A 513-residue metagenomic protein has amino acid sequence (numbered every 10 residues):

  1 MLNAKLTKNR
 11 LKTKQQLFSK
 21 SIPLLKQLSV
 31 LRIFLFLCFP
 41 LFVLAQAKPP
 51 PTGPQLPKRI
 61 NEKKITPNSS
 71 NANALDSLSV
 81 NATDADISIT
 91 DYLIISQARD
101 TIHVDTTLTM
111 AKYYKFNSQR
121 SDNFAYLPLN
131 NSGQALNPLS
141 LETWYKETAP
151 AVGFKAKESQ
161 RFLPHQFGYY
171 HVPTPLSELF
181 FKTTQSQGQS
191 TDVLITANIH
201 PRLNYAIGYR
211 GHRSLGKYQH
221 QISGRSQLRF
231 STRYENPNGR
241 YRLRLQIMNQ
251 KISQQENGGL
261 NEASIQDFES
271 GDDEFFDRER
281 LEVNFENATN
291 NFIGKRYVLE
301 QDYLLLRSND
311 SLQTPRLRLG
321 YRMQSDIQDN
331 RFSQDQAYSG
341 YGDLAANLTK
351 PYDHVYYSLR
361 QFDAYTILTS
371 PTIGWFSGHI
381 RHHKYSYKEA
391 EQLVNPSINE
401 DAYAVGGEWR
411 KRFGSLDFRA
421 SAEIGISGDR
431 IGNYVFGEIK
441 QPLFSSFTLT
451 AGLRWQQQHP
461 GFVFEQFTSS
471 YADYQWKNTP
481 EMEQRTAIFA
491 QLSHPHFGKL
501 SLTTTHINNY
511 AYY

Functional and structural regions predicted by a protein language model:
M1-G53, G374: Bacterial Sec-dependent N-terminal signal peptides
A45-K115: Sec-dependent signal peptide cleavage junction
K48, E147, V172-T174, N291-Q334 (+1 more regions): Exposed, low-structure sequence patches enriched in small/polar residues
S77, T90-I94, T101, K182 (+4 more regions): Outer-membrane beta-barrel proteins
Y114-P164, H171: Low-complexity, highly charged intrinsically disordered N-terminal segments that act as targeting/localization
P150-V152, L163-Y169, P173-I195, G216-K217: Short strand-turn segments of transmembrane beta-barrel domains in outer membranes, especially the first one or two
Q189-G211, H220-S253: Transmembrane beta-barrel wall of Gram-negative outer-membrane proteins
G239-E300, Q328-Y338, N347, V355 (+1 more regions): Flexible loop and strand-edge segments within Gram-negative outer membrane beta-barrel domains
